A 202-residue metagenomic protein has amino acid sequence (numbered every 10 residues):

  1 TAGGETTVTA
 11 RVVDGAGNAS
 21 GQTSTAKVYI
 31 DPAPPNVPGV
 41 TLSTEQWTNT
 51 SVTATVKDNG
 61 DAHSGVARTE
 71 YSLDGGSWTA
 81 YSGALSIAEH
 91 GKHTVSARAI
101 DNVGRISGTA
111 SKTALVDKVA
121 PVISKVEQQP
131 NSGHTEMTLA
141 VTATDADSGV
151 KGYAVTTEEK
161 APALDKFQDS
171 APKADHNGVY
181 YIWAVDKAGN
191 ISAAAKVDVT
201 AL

Functional and structural regions predicted by a protein language model:
T1-L202: Low-complexity, disordered linker/stalk regions enriched in Pro/Thr/Ser/Gly
